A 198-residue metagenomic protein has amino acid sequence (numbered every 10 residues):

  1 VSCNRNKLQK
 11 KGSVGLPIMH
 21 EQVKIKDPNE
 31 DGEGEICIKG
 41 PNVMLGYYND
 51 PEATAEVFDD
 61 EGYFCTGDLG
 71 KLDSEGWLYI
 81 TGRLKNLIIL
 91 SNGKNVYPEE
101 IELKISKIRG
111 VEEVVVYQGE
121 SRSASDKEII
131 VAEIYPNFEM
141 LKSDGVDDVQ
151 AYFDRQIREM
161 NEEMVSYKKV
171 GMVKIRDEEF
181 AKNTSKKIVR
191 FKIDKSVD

Functional and structural regions predicted by a protein language model:
V1-L78, L84-L87: Conserved AMP-binding/adenylate-forming
G12, S123-D126, S185: Short glycine-biased active-site loop of nucleotidyltransferases that positions the nucleotide triphosphate and helps
M19, G34, L45, E112 (+2 more regions): A short, local hydrophobic-aromatic micro-motif
E21, G34, E128-I130, T184: Change "...and in nucleic-acid phosphodiester-cleaving endonucleases..." to "...and in nucleic-acid processing enzymes
G40, L45-G46, L69-M164: AMP-binding/adenylate-forming catalytic core of the ANL superfamily
E113-Q118, R158-D198: Conserved C-terminal "lid"/linker of ANL adenylate-forming enzymes
